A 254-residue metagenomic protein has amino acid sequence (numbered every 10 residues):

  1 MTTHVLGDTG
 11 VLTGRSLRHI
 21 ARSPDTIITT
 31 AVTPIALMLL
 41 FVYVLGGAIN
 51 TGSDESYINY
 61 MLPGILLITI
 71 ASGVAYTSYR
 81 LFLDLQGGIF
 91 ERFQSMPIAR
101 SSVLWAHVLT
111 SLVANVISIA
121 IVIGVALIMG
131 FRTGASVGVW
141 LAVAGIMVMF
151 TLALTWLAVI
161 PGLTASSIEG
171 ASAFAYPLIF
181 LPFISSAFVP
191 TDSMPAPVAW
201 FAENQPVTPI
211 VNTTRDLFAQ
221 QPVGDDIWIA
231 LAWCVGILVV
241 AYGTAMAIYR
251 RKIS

Functional and structural regions predicted by a protein language model:
M1-T13, L154, P197-T208: Short, membrane-interfacial amphipathic segments enriched in basic
M1-T33: Aromatic- and glycine-rich beta-strand/loop motifs that create alpha-glucan
H19, T51-G52, S185-V240: Membrane-interfacial helix-loop-helix junctions in multi-pass membrane proteins
P24, V44-D54: Short, hydrophobic transmembrane alpha-helix segments
A36-F41, I58-M129, P161, Y176 (+1 more regions): Hydrophobic alpha-helical transmembrane segments of multi-pass membrane transport proteins
F41-A48, G162-N204, T208: Transmembrane helix segments
R100-A175, P222-M246: Alpha-helical transmembrane segments and their short interhelical loops
I248-S254: Short cytosolic juxtamembrane segments of multi-pass membrane proteins
